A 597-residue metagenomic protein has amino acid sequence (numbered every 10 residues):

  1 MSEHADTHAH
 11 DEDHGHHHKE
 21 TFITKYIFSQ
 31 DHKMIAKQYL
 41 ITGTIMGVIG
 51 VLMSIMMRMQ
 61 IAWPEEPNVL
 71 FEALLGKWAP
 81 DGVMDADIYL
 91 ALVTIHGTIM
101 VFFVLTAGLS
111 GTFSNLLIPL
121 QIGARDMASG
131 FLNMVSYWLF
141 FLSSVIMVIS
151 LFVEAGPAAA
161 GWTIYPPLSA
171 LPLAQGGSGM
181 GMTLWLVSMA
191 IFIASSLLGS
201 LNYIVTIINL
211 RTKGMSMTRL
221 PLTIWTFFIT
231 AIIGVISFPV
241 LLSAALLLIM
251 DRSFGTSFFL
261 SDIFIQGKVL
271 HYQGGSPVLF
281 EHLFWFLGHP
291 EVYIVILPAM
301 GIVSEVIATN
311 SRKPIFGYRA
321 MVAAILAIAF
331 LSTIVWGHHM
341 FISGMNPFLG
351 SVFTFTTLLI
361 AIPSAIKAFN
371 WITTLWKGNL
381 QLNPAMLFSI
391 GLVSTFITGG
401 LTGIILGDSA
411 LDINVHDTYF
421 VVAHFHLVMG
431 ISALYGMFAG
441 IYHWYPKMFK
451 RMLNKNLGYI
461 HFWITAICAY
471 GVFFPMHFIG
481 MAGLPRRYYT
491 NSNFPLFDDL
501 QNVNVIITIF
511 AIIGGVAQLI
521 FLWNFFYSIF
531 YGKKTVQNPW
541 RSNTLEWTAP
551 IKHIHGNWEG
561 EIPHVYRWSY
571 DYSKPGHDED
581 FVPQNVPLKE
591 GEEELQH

Functional and structural regions predicted by a protein language model:
S2-H597: Membrane-embedded and interfacial regions of multi-pass energy-transducing membrane proteins
